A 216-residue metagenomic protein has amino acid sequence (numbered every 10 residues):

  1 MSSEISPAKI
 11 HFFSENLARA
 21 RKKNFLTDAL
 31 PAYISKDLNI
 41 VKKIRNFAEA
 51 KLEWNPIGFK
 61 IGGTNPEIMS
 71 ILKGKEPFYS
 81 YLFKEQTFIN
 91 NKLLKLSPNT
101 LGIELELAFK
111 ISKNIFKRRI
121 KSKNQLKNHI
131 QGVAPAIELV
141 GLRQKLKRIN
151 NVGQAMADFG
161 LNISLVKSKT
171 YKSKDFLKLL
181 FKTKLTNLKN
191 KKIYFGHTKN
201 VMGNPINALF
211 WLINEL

Functional and structural regions predicted by a protein language model:
S3-N204: Catalytic-core "active-site belt" of small-molecule-metabolizing enzymes, emphasizing His/Asp/Glu-rich regions
P205-L216: A conserved acidic, glycine/proline-rich C-terminal tail/linker
